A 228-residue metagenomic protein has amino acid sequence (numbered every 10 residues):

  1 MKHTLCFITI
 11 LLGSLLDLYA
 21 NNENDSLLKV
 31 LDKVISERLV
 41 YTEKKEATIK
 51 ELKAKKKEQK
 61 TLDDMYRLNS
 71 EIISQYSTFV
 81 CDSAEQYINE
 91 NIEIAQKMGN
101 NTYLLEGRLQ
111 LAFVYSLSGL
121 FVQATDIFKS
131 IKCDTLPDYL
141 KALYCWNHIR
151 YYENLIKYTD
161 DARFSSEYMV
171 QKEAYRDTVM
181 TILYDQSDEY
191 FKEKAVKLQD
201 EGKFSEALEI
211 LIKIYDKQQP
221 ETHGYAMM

Functional and structural regions predicted by a protein language model:
T4-S14: Sec-dependent N-terminal signal peptides
D17-M228: A "functional boundary" signal
